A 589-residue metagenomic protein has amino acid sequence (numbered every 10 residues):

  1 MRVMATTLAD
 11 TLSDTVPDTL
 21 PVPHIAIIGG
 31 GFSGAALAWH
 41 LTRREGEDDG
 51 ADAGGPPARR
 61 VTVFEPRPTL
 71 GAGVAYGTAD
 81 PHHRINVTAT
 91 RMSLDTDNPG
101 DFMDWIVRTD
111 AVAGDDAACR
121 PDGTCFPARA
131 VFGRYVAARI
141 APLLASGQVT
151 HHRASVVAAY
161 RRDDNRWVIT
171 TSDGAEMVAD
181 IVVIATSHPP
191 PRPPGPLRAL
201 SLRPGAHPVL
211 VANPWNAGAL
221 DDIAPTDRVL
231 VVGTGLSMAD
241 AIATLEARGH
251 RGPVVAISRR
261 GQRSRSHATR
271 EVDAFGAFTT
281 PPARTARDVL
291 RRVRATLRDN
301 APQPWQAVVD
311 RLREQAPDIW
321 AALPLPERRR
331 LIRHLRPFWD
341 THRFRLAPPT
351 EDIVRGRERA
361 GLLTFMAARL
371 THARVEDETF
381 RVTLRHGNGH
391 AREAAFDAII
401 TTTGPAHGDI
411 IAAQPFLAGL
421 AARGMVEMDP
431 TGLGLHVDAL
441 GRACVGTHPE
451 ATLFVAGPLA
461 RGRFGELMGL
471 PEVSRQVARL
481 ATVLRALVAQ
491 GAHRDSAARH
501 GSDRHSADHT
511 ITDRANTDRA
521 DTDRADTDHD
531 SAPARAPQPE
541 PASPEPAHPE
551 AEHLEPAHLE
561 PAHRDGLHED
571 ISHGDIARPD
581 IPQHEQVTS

Functional and structural regions predicted by a protein language model:
R2-L8, P17-G77, A117-A283, R291-Q490 (+1 more regions): Flavin (primarily FAD) cofactor-binding/catalytic cores of flavoenzymes
V16, L20, Q490, R494-H500 (+17 more regions): Intrinsically disordered, low-complexity repeat/linker tracts enriched for polar/charged residues
L37, V107-D110, A137-I140, L220 (+4 more regions): Short linear sequence elements within intrinsically disordered, low-complexity coil regions
A38, H82, R108-A111, A138-A141 (+5 more regions): A generic structural signal for solvent-exposed, polar alpha-helical segments
A53-G54, F64, V112, L143-A145 (+3 more regions): Low-complexity, charged, repeat-rich alpha-helical/coil interaction segments
E65-G114: Redox-cofactor-proximal catalytic regions of oxidoreductases
N86, N98, N165, N213-N216 (+5 more regions): Detector for Asparagine
